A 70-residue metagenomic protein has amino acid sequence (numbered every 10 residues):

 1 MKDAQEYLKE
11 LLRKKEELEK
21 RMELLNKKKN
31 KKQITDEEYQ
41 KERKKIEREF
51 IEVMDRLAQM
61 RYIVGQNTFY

Functional and structural regions predicted by a protein language model:
M1-K2, Y62-Y70: Short acidic DE-rich linear segments
M1-R13: Short, charge/polar-rich alpha-helical segments
L8-L11, L25, L57: Generic leucine side-chain signal with a strong bias for well-ordered alpha-helical environments
R13-E16, E23, K27-N30: Heptad-repeat alpha-helical rod positions in long coiled-coil/spectrin-like domains
L18-M22, K45-G65: Amphipathic alpha-helical coiled-coil segments
D36-E47: Short, charged, amphipathic alpha-helical segments
